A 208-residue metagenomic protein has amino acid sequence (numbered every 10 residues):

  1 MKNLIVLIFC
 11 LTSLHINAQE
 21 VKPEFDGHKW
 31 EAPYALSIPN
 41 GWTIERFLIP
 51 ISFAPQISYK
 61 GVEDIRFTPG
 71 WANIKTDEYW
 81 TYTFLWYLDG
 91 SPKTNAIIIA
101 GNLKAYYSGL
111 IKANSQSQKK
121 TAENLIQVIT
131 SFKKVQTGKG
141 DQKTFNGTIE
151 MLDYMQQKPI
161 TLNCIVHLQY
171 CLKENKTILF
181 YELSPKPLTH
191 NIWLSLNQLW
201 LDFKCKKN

Functional and structural regions predicted by a protein language model:
N3-L14, A18: Sec-dependent N-terminal signal peptides
V21-R66: N-terminal "mature-domain start" segment
H28, W80, L194, Q198: Localized chelating/binding microdomains that coordinate divalent metal ions or stabilize phosphate-bearing
Y34-A35, L88-I98, E182-H190: Second-shell loop/turn segments in exported
I49, I99-Y106, I192-L199: Stable alpha-helical elements in mature extracytoplasmic
T68-N73, V166-L168: Catalytic micro-motifs at enzyme active sites that drive phosphoryl/nucleotidyl and oxygen chemistry
G70-Y154: Conserved polar/disulfide-associated segments of primarily extracytoplasmic proteins
K139-N208: Short, well-structured beta-strand
